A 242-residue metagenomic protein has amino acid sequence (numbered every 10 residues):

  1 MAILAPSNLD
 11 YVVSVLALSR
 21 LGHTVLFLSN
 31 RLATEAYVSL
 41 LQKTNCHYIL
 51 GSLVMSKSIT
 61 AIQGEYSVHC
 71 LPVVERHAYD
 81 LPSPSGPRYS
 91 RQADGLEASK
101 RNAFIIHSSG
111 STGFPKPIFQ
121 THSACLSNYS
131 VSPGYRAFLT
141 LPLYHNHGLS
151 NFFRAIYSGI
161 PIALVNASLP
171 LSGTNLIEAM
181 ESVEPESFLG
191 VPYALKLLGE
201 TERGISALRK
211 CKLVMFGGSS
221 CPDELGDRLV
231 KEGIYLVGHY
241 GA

Functional and structural regions predicted by a protein language model:
M1, L18, N102, S108-S111 (+6 more regions): Conserved S/T- and glycine-rich ATP-binding loop of Class I adenylate-forming
M1-L32, P142: Conserved AMP-binding/adenylate-forming
A5, L26-S39, L53-M55, T140 (+2 more regions): ATP-dependent adenylate-forming carboxylate-activation enzymes
V15-L21, K43, H145, F153-Y157: Short hydrophobic alpha-helices that are characteristic scaffold elements of the AMP-binding
R20-G86, G95: Structural core segment of the AMP-binding/adenylate-forming
G95-S130: Conserved AMP-binding A3 loop
L126-R136, Y144-S187, K196: Conserved AMP-binding/adenylation subdomain of ANL enzymes
E186-L189, G199-A242: Gly/Ser/Thr-rich phosphate-binding loop
